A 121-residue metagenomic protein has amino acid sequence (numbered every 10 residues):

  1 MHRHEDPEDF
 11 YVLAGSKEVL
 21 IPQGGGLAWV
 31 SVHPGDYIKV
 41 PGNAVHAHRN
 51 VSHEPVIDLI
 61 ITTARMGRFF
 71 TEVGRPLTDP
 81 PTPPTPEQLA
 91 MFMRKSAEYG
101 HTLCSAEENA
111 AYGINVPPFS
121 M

Functional and structural regions predicted by a protein language model:
M1, E5-D6, S16, L20-M121: Jelly-roll (double-stranded beta-helix
F10: Structured binding elements
